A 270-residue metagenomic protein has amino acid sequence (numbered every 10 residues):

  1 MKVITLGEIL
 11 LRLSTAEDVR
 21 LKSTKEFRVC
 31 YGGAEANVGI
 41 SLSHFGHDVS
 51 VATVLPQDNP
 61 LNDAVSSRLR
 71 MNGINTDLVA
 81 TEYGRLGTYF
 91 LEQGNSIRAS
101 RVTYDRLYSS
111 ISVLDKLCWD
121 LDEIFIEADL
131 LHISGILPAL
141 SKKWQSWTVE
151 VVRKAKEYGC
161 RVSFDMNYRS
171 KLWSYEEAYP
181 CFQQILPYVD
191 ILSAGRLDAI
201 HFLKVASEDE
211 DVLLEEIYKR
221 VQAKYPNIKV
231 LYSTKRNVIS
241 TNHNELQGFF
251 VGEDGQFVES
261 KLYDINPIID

Functional and structural regions predicted by a protein language model:
M1-I74, D115-K116, Q256-D270: Glycine-rich phosphate/adenosyl-contacting loop at the front of the ribokinase-like
F27-R28, L107-S112, L140-S141, Y168-W173 (+1 more regions): Short, flexible loop segments at the rims of nucleotide/cofactor-binding pockets, characterized by
F45, E157-G159, Y188: Helix C-cap/helix->beta junction micro-motif
D48-G135: Conserved N-terminal subdomain of the carbohydrate kinase-like
L107, I136, N167-K171, L197 (+1 more regions): Active-site beta-loop-alpha junctions enriched in small/polar residues
K154-R161, Y225-K229: A short helix->loop->beta-strand "cap" motif at the edges of active sites that frequently abuts
V162-F164, L192: Hydrophobic faces of well-ordered beta-strands that scaffold small-molecule active sites in alpha/beta enzyme cores
L172-D254: Conserved phosphate/ATP/ADP-binding segment of small-molecule kinases
